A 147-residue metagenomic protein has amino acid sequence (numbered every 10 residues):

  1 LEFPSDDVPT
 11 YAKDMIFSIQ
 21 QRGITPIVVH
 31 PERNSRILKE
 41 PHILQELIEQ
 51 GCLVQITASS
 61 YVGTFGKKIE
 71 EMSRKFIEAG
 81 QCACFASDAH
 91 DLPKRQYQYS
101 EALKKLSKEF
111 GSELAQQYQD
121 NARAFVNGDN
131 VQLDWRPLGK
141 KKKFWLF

Functional and structural regions predicted by a protein language model:
L1-Q55, Q132-F147: Extended substrate/RNA-proximal surfaces in nucleic-acid metabolism proteins
V8, R33-I37, Y61-T64, H90-K94: Active-site environment of divalent metal-dependent phosphoester hydrolases
K13-I16, K39-Q45, K67-I77, Y99-A102: Charged helix-capping and loop-helix junction motifs
H30, D88, A122: Divalent metal-coordination and catalytic microenvironments
G51, Y99-L106: Active-site gating loops and adjacent loop-to-helix segments of metal-dependent hydrolytic enzymes
C52, A58, I69, S112-Q117: Glycine-rich, Lys/Arg-enriched anion-binding loops that position phosphate/diphosphate groups for phosphoryl
Q81-Y97: Short acidic/histidine-rich active-site segments
L103-F147: Mid-to-C-terminal alpha-helical segments outside catalytic/metal-binding sites
